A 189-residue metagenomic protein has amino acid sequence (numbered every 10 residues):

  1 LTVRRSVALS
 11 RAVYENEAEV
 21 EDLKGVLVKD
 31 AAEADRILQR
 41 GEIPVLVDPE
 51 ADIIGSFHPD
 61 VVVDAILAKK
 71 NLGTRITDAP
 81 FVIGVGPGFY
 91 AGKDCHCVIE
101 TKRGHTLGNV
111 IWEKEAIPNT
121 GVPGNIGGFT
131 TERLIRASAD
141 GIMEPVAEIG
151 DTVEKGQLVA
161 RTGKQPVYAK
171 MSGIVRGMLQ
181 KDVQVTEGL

Functional and structural regions predicted by a protein language model:
L1-L189: Well-ordered secondary-structure scaffolds
